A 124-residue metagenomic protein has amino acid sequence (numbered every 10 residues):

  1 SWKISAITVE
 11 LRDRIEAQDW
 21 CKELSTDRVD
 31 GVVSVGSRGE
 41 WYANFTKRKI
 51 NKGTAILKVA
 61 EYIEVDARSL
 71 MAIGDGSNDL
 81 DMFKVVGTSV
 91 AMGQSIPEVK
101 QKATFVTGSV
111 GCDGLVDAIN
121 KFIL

Functional and structural regions predicted by a protein language model:
S1-I73, S77-L80: Conserved acidic, metal-coordinating active-site core of Asp-based, Mg2+-dependent phosphoryl-transfer enzymes
T46-L124: Mg2+-dependent phosphoryl-transfer enzymes with acidic/Ser/Thr/Gly-rich catalytic loops
